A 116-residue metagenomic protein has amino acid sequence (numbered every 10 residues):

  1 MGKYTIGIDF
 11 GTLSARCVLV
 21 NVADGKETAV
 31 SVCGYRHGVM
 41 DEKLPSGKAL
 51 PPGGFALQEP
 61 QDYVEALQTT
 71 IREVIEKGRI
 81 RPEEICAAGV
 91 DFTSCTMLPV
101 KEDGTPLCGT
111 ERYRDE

Functional and structural regions predicted by a protein language model:
M1-D115: N-terminal glycine/serine-rich phosphate-binding loop of ATP-dependent small-molecule kinases, especially carbohydrate
